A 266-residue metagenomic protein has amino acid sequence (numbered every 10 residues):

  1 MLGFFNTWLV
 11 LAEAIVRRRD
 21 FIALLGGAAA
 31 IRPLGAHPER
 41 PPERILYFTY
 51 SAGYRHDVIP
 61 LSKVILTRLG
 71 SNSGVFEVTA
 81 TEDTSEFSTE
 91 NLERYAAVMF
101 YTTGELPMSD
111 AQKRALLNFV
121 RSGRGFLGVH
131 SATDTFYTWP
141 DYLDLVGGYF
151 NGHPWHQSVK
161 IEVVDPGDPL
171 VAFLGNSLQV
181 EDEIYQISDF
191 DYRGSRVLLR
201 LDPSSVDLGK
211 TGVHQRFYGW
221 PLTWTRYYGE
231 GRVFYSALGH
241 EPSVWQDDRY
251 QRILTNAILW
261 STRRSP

Functional and structural regions predicted by a protein language model:
M1-V16, A28-A29: N-terminal secretory signal peptides
D20-H37: N-terminal export signals
E39-P42, T49, D57-P60, V64-S73 (+4 more regions): Extracellular ligand-binding/catalytic regions of CAZymes and related secreted enzymes and adhesion modules
Y47, Y54-T135: Helical hinge/lid and interdomain linker segments adjacent to catalytic or ligand-binding clefts that mediate domain
L106-N176: A glycine-rich, often tryptophan-bearing local segment used as a flexible ligand/cofactor-contacting loop or short
G148, H153-G229: Catalytic beta-strand/loop cores that center a nucleophilic Ser/Cys/Thr and support acyl-enzyme chemistry
